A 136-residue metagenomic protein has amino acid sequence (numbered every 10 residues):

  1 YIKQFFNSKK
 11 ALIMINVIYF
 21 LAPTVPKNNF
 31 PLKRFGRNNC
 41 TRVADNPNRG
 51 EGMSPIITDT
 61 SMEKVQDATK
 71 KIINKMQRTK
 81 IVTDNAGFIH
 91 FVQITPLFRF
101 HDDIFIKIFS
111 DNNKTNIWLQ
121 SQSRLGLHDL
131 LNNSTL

Functional and structural regions predicted by a protein language model:
Y1-M14: N-terminal amphipathic/basic-hydrophobic helices that include classical n-h-c signal peptides and signal-anchor
I15-T135: Ser/Thr-rich, low-complexity intrinsically disordered terminal regions
